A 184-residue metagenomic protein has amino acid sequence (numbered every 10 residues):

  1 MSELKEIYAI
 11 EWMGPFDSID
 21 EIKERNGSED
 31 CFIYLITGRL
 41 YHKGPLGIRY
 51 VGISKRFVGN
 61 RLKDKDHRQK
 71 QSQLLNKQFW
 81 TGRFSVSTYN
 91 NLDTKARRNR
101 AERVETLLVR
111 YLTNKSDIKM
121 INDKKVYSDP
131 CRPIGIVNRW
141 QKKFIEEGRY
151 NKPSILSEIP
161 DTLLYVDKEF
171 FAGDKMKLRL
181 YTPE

Functional and structural regions predicted by a protein language model:
M1-R49, K55-E184: Boundary/linker segments flanking structured domains
